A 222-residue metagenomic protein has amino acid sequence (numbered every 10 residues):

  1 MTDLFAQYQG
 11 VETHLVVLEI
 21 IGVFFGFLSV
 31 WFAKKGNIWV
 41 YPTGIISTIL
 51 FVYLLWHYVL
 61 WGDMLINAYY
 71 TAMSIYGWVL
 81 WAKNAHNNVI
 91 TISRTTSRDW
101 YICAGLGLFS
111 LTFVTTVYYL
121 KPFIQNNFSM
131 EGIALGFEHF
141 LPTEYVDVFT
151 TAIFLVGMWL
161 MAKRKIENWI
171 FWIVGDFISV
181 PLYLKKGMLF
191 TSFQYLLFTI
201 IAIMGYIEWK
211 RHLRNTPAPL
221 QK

Functional and structural regions predicted by a protein language model:
M1-G36, N84-N88, I92-K222: Polytopic alpha-helical membrane-helix bundles and their juxtamembrane interface segments in multi-pass membrane
F27-L55: Long, highly hydrophobic alpha-helical transmembrane signal-anchor segments
P42, I46, A68, V174-F177 (+1 more regions): Hydrophobic residues within alpha-helical transmembrane segments of multi-pass solute transporters/permease subunits
G44-T95: Hydrophobic/aromatic-rich structural module bridging two neighboring secondary-structure elements via a short loop
